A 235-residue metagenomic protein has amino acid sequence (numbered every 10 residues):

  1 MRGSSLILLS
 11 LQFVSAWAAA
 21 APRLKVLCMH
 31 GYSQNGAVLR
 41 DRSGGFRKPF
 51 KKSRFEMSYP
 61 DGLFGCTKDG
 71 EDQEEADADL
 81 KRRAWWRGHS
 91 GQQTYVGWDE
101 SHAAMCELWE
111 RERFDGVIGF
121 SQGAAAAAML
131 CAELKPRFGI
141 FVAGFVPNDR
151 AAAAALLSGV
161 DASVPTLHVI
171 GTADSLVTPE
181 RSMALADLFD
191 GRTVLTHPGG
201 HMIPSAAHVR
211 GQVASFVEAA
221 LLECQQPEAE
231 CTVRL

Functional and structural regions predicted by a protein language model:
R23-G116: Serine-hydrolase catalytic machinery in alpha/beta-hydrolase-like enzymes
V38, S175-R181, P204: Conserved alpha/beta-hydrolase "acid-adjacent" motif
D41-G44, A153-A154, T178-D187: Short alpha-helix in the alpha/beta-hydrolase fold that links the catalytic acid
G62-L63, G139-N148, G199: Active-site nucleophile loop of the alpha/beta-hydrolase fold
I118-G123, A127: Gly/Ala-rich beta-loop-alpha elbow adjacent to hydrolase catalytic centers
N148, T172-V177, H201-M202: Acidic catalytic loop of the alpha/beta-hydrolase fold
H168-I170: Short beta-strand/loop motif that positions the catalytic acidic residue of the alpha/beta-hydrolase fold
S205-A219: Post-His helix in hydrolase/transferase enzymes
